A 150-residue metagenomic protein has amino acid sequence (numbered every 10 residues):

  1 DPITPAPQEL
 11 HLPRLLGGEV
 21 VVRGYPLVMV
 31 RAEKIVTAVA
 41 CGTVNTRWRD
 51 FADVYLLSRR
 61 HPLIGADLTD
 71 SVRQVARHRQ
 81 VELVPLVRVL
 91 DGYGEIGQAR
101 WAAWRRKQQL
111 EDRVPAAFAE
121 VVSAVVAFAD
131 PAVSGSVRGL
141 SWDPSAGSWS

Functional and structural regions predicted by a protein language model:
D1-S150: Structured mid-to-C-terminal alpha-helical surface segments
